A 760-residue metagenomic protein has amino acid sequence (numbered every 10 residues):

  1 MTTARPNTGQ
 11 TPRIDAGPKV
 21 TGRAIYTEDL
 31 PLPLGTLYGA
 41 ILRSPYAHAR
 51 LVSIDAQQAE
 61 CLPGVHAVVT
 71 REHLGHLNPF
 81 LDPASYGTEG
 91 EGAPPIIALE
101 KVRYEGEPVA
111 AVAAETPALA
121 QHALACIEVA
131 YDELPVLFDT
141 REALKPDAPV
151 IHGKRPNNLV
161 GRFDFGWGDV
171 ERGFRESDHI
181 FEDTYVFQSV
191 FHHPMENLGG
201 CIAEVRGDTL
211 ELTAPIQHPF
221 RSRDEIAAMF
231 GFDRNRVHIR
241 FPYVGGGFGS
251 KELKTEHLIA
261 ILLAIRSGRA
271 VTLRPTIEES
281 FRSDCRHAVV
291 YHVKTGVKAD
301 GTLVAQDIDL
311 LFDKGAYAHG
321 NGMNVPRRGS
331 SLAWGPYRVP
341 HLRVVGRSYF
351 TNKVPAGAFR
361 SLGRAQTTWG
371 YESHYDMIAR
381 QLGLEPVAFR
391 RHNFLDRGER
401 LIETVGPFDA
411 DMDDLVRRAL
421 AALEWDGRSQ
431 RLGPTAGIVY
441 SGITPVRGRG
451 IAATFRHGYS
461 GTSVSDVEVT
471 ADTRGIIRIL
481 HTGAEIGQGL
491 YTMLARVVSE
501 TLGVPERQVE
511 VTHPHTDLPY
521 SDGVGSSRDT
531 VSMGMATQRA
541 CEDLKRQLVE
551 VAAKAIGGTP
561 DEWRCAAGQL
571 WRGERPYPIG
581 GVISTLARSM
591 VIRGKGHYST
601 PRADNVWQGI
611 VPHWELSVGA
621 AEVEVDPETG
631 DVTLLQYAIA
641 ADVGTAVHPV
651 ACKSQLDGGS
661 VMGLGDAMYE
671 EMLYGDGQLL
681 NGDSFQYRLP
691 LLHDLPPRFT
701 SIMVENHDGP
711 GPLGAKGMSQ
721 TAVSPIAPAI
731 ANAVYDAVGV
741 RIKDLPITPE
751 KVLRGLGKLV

Functional and structural regions predicted by a protein language model:
M1-V160, D183: Flexible, low-hydrophobicity surface segments
G9, D15-G22, G87, N157-C201 (+6 more regions): Glycine-rich loop/linker segments at domain edges
I14-P18, A125-F138, Q217, D224 (+5 more regions): Extended active-site and interfacial segments that coordinate phosphate-rich ligands in large catalytic machineries
R71-E72, G231-H238, I265-V271, A299 (+3 more regions): C-terminal catalytic domains of large/alpha subunits in multi-subunit enzymes
N78-P83, A123-C126, H192-H193, R223-E225 (+12 more regions): Short acidic, glycine/serine/threonine-rich loops at helix termini
L99, N197-C201, V290-H292, G448 (+3 more regions): Short glycine-rich loop/turn motifs
L210-A214, I476-H481, L634-Q636: Short, aliphatic-rich beta-strand segments
G247-G268, T272-P275, L490-V498: Thiamine diphosphate
